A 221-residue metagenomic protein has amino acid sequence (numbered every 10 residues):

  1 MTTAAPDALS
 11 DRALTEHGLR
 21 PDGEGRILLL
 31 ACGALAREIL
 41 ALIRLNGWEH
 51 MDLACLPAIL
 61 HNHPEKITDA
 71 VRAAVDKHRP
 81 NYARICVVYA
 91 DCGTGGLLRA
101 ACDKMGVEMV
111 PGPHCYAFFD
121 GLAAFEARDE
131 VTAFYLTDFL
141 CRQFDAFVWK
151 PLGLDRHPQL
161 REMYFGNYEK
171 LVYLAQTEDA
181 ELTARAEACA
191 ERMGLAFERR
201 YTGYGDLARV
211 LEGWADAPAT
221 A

Functional and structural regions predicted by a protein language model:
T2-G47: N-terminal basic/disordered segments at the start of proteins
L30-R37, L60-H61, V88-L98, P113-Y116 (+3 more regions): Gly/Ser/Thr-rich loops at beta-strand to alpha-helix junctions that form or flank small-molecule/cofactor-binding
I43-L53, A190-L195: Short helix-loop-beta junction
E49-I67, R199-T202: A short beta-strand-loop structural module common to alpha/beta enzyme folds
P64-K77: Glycine-rich, highly charged phosphate/nucleotide-binding loops
L97-V148: Long, charge-dense
V131-T183, E187: A conserved mid-domain beta-alpha-beta active-site/ligand-binding segment of alpha/beta enzyme cores
Q176-A221: C-terminal, charge/polar-rich interaction regions
